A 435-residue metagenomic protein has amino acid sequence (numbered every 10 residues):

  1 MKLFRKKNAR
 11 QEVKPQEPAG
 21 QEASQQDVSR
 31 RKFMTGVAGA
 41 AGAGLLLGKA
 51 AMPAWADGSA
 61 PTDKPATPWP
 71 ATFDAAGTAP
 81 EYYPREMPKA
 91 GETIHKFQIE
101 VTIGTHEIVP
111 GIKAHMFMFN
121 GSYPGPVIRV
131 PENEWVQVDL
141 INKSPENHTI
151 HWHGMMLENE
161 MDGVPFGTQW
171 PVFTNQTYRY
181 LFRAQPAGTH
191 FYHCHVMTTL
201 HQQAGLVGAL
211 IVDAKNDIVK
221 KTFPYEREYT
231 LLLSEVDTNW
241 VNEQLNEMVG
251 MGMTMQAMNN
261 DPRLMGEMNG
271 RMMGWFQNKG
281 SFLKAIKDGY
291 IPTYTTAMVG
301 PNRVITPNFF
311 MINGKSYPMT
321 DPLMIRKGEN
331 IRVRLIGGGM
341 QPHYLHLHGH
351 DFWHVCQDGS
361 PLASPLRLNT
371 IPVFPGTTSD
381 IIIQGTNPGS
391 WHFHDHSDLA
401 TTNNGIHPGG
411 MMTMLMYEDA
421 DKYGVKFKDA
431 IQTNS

Functional and structural regions predicted by a protein language model:
M1-S29, W55: N-terminal secretory signal peptides
L3, H95-V212, G300-F309, Q341-F374 (+1 more regions): Histidine- and aromatic-enriched segments that form or immediately flank copper-ligand environments
Q26, K32-D57: N-terminal export signals
A60-D74, R85-A90, G205-S234, M251 (+2 more regions): Extracytoplasmic/periplasmic copper-protein system
P88-A90, Y123-V136, P318-N330: Short, glycine/small-residue-enriched coil/turn segments at secondary-structure junctions
R227-I325: Acidic-aromatic/histidine active-site loop/patch
I336-G338: Long, repeat-rich segments with strong aromatic
